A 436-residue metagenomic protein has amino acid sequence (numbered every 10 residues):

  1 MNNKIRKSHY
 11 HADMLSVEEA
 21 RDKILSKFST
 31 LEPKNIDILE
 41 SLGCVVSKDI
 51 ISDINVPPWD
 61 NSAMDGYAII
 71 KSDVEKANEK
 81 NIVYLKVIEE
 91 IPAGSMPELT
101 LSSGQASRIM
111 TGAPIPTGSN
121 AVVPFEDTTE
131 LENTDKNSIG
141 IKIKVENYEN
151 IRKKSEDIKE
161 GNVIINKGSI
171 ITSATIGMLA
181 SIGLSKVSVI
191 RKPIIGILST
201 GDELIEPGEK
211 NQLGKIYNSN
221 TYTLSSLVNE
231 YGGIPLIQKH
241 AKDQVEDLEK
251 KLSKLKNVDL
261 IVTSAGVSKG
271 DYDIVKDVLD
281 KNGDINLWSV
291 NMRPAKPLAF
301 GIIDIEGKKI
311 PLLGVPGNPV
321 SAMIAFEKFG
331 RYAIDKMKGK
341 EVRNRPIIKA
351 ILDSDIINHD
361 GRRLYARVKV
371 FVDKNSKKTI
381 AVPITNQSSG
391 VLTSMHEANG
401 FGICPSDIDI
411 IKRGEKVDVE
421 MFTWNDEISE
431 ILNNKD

Functional and structural regions predicted by a protein language model:
M1-E79, R108, K153, K340-R367 (+1 more regions): Short, low-complexity N-terminal leaders and the immediately following helix N-cap/first helix
M1-K4, Y10-V17, S185-V315, P319-A325 (+1 more regions): Helix-rich terminal scaffold detector
N2-V17, Y67-I237, T385-N386, M421 (+1 more regions): Short, glycine/charged-enriched hinge/interface segments at domain edges or termini
K27-L31, I182-S185, L204, L227 (+7 more regions): Change "in soluble alpha/beta enzymes" to "in soluble alpha/beta proteins
K34-L39, K48, G94, I158 (+1 more regions): Flexible glycine/proline-rich
V46, P58-W59, V87, P97 (+8 more regions): Short, conserved secondary-structure segments in the cores of folded domains
D60-S62, A77-K80, E98-S102, I115-T117 (+13 more regions): Solvent-exposed alpha-helices and their adjacent loops that cap or buttress functional pockets in soluble metabolic
